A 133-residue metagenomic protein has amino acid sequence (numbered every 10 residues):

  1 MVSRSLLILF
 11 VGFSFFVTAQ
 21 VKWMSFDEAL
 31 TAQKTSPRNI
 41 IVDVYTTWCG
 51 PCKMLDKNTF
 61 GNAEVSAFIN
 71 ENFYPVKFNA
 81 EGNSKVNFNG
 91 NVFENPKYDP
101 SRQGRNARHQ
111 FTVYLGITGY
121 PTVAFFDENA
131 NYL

Functional and structural regions predicted by a protein language model:
M1-K22: Bacterial Sec-dependent N-terminal signal peptides
V17-T35: N-terminal "domain-start" segment that seeds a small globular fold
A19-Q20, M54, Y98-Q103: Short, flexible loop segments at the rims of nucleotide/cofactor-binding pockets, characterized by
A19-V21, N39, F73: A structural micro-motif
F26-T31, A63-L133: Thioredoxin-like thiol-disulfide oxidoreductase module
S36-K53, P75: Short active-site neighborhood of thiol/selenol oxidoreductases, capturing the structured segment around
K53-K57, F126: Detector for the c-type heme attachment site
